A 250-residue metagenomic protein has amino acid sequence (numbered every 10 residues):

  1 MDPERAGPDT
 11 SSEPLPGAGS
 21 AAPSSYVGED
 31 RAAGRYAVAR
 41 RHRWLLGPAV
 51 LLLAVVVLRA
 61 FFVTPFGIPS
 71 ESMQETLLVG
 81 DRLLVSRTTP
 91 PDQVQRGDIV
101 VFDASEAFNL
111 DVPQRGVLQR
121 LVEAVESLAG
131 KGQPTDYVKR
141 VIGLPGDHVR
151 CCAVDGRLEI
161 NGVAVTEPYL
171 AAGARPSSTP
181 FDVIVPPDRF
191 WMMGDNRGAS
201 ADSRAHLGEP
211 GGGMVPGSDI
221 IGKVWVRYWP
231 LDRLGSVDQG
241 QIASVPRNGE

Functional and structural regions predicted by a protein language model:
D2-H42, F61-G67, E75, V79-E250: Soluble "head" domains of membrane/secretory-pathway proteins
R43-F61: Hydrophobic membrane-insertion alpha-helices, especially the h-region of bacterial N-terminal signal peptides
